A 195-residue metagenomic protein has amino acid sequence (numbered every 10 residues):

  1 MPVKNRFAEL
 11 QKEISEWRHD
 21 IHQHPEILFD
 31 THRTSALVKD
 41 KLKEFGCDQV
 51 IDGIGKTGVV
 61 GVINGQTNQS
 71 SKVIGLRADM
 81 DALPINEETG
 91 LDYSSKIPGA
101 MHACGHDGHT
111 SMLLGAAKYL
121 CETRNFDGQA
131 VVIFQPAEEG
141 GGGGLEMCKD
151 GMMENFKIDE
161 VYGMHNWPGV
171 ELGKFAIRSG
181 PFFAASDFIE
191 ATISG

Functional and structural regions predicted by a protein language model:
M1-H102, S111, K118-F126: Acidic/His- and Gly-rich active-site-bordering loop/insert found across diverse amide/peptide-bond hydrolases
R33, G115, G142-E146: Generic recognition of short, well-ordered alpha-helical segments
V59, L83-I85, G90-M101, G108 (+1 more regions): Histidine/acidic-residue-rich, glycine-tolerant segments that coordinate divalent metal ions
